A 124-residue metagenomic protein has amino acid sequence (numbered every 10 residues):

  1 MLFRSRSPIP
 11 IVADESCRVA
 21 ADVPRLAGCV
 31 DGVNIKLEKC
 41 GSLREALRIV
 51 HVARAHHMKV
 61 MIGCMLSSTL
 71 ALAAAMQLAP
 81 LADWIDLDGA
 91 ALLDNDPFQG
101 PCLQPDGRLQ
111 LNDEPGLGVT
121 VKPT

Functional and structural regions predicted by a protein language model:
M1-L2: Short, small-residue-biased leader/transition segments that mark boundaries at the very start of proteins
R6-V12, S16-D88: Catalytic alpha/beta core domains of metabolic enzymes, predominantly
M65-T124: Flexible C-terminal active-site loop/helix
